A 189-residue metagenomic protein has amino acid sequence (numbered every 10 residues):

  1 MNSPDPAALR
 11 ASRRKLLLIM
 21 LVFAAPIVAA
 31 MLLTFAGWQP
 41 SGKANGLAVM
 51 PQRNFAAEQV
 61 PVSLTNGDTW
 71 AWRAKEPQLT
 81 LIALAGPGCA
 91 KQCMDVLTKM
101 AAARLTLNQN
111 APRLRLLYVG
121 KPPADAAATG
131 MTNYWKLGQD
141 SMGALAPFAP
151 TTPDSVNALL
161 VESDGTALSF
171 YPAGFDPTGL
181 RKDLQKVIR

Functional and structural regions predicted by a protein language model:
M1-R10: N-terminal Lys/Arg-rich, disordered targeting/topogenic segments
R14-A36: Hydrophobic membrane-insertion alpha-helices, especially the h-region of bacterial N-terminal signal peptides
A25-V28, W38-R73, D95: N-terminal "domain-start" segment that seeds a small globular fold
W72-M100: Short active-site neighborhood of thiol/selenol oxidoreductases, capturing the structured segment around
E76-Q78, A111-R113, P153: Extracytoplasmic
K91-M131: Structural microenvironment flanking redox-active thiols in thiol-disulfide oxidoreductases
L114-S163: Short, internal strand/loop/helix patches that form the active-site neighborhood or redox-interaction surface
D154, L160-R189: Thiol-/selenol-based redox modules, centered on thioredoxin-like and closely related oxidoreductase domains
